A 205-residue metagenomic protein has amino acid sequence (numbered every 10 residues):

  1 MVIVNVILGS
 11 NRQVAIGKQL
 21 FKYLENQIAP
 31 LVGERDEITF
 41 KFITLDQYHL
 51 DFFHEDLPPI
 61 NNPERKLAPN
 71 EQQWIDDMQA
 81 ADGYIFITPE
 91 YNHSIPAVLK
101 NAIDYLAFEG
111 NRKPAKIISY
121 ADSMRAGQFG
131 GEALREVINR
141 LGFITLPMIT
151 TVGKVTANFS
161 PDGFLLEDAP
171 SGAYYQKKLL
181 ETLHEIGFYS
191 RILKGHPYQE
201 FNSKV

Functional and structural regions predicted by a protein language model:
M1-T88, H93-K100, F108, E167-L180 (+2 more regions): N-terminal beta1-alpha1-beta2 submodule of the flavodoxin-like/Rossmannoid cofactor-binding fold
V4, F40, R112-A115, T145: Hydrophobic/aromatic residues located in beta-strands of well-ordered beta-sheets within soluble catalytic
Y84-F86, K113-K116: Short, surface-exposed connector motifs at secondary-structure boundaries
V98-Y105, L141-I144: Short, electropositive alpha-helical surface patch
F108-N111, R140-F143, I192: Alpha-helix capping at helix-to-loop junctions
P114-T156, Y174-K177: Short, glycine-/small-residue-rich phosphate/pyrophosphate-handling segment
K154-P170: Short helix/strand-capping connector loops at secondary-structure junctions
